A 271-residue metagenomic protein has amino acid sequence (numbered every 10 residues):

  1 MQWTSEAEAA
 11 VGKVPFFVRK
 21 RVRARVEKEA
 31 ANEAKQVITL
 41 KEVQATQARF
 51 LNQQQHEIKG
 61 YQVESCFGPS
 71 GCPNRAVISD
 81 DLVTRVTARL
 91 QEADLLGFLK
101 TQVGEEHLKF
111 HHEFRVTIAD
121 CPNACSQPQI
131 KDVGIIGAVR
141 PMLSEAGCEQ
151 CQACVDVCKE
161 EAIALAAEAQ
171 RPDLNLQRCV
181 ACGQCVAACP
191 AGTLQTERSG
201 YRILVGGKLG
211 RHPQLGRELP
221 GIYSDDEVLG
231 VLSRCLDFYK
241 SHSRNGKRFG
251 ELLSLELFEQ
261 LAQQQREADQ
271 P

Functional and structural regions predicted by a protein language model:
M1-S5, E33: Protein-protein interaction and targeting regions used for scaffolding, dimerization, and localization
V11: Conserved RecA-like P-loop NTPase ATPase core
F16-A24: The conserved phosphate-sensing helix
E29-F50: Conserved C-terminal helix/linker of AAA+ ATPases
N52-A153, V157, Q177-V180: Small-residue-enriched alpha-helical segments and adjacent helix-cap loops that form tight helix-helix packing
L95-E106, A166, S241-S254: Flexible, glycine/charged-enriched surface loops at secondary-structure junctions
Q129-D132, A153-P172, Q184-Y201: Iron-sulfur cluster-binding cysteine motifs and their immediate structural context in ferredoxin-like electron-transfer
L176-P271: Flanking helices and flexible, charged tails adjoining ferredoxin-like Fe-S electron-transfer domains in multi-subunit
